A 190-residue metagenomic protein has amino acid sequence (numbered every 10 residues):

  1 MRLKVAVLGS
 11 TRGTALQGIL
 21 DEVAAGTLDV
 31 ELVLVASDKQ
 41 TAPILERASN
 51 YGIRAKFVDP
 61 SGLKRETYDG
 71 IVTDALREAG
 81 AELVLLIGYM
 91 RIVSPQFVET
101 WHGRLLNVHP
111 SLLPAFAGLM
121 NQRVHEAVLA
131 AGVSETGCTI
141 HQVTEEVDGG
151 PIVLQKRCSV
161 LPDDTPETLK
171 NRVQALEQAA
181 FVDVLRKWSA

Functional and structural regions predicted by a protein language model:
M1-A190: One-carbon transfer enzymes
